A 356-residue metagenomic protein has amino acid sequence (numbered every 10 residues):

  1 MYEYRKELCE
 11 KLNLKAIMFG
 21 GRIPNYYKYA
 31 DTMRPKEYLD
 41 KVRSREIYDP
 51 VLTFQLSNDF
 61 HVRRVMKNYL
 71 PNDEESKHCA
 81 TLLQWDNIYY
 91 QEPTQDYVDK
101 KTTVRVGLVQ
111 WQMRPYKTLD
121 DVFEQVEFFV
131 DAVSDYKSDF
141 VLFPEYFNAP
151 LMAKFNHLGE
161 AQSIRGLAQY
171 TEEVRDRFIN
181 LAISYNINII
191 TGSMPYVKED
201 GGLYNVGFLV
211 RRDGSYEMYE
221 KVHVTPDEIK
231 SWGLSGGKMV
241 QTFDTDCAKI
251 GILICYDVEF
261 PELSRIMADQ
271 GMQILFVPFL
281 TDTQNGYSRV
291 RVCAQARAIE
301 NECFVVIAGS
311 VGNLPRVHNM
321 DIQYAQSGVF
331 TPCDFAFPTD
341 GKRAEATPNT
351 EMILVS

Functional and structural regions predicted by a protein language model:
K6, E10-L12, L56, D131-S134 (+2 more regions): Non-catalytic positions within long, well-ordered alpha-helices that form the structural scaffold/packing of enzyme
E7-K11, K15-K101: Terminal substrate-recognition subdomain of acyl/acetyltransferases
K77-L83, Y204, K238-V240, I322-A325 (+1 more regions): Short hydrophobic/aromatic beta-strand or adjacent loop that forms the aromatic wall/cage of a ligand/substrate-binding
D99-M113: Short beta-strand segments enriched in small/hydrophobic residues
L119, F123, E127-R212, E217 (+2 more regions): Cys-nucleophile CN-hydrolase/nitrilase-fold catalytic domain and related Cys-dependent amidase chemistry that acts on
A168-I190, E259-E351: CN hydrolase (nitrilase-like) catalytic-core segments centered on the catalytic cysteine and neighboring Lys/Glu
N180, V197-I274, T283-A296: Active-site catalytic loop in hydrolytic enzyme cores
T191-G192, N205-L209, Q241, I307 (+2 more regions): Short beta-strand scaffold segments in enzyme catalytic cores
